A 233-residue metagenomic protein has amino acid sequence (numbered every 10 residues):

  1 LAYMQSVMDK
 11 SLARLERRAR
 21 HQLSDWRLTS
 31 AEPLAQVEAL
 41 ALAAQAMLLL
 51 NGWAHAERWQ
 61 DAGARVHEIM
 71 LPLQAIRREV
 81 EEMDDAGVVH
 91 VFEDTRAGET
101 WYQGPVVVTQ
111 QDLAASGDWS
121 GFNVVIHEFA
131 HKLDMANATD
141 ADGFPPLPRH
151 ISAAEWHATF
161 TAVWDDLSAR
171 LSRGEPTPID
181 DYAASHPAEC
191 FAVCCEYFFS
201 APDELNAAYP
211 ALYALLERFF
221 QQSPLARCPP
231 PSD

Functional and structural regions predicted by a protein language model:
L1-S24: N-terminal topogenic membrane-targeting module
A2, L23, A43-G63, Q74-W119 (+1 more regions): Metalloprotease/metallohydrolase-associated module, dominated by Zn2+-dependent proteases
M8, S120-A136, A192: Active-site recognition of the HExxH zinc-binding catalytic motif
K10, A31-E38, D181-E189: Structural motif
R14, V37, Q103, S120-V124 (+1 more regions): Short, well-structured alpha-helical interface segments that form or flank functional binding sites
L15, R27, P33, L40-Q45: Basic, low-complexity intrinsically disordered segments
E16, M135-T139: Short, function-defining helix-loop hinge/capping sites that tune catalysis or transport
V66-P72: Amphipathic alpha-helical binding modules
